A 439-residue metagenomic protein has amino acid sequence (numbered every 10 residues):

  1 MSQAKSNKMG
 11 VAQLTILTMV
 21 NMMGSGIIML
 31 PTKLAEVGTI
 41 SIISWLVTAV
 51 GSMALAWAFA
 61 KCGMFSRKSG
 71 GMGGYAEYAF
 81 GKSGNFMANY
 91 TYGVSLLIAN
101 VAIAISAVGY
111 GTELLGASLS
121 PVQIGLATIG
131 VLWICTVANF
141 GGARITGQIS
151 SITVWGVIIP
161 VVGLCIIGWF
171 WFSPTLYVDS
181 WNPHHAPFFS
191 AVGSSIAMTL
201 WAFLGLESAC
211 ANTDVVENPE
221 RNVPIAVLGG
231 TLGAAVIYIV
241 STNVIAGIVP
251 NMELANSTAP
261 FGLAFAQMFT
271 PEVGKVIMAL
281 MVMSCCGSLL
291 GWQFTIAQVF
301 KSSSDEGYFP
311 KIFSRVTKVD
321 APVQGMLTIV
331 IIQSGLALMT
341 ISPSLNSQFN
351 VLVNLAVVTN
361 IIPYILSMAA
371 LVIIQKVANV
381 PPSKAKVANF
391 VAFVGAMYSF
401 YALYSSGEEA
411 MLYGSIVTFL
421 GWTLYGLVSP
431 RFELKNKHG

Functional and structural regions predicted by a protein language model:
M1-S2, E77, A104-A127, P160 (+6 more regions): Helix-loop-helix connectors at the membrane interface of multi-pass transporters/channels
M1-T32, E36-I40, S52-W57, S69 (+3 more regions): Membrane-interface "cap" regions at the ends of multi-pass membrane proteins
Q3-S6, S41-I42, G116-I124, S151-A279 (+1 more regions): Helix-loop-helix junctions that connect adjacent transmembrane segments in multi-pass membrane transporters
N7-T18, G81-S95, A127-V131, A186-T199 (+4 more regions): Select transmembrane alpha-helical segments in multipass membrane proteins
Q13, L46-V47, L114-I145, I158-I166 (+2 more regions): Transmembrane alpha-helical segments of multi-pass small-molecule transport proteins
T32-E36, A54-L132, T136-F140, I145 (+3 more regions): Hydrophobic transmembrane alpha-helices that form the core helical bundles of multi-pass secondary transporters
G74-E77, G81, E113-A117, L228-L290 (+1 more regions): TM-loop-TM module centered on a large, flexible mid-protein loop between adjacent transmembrane helices in multi-pass
I166, T359-N360, K386-G439: A generic transmembrane alpha-helix motif of multi-pass inner-membrane proteins
